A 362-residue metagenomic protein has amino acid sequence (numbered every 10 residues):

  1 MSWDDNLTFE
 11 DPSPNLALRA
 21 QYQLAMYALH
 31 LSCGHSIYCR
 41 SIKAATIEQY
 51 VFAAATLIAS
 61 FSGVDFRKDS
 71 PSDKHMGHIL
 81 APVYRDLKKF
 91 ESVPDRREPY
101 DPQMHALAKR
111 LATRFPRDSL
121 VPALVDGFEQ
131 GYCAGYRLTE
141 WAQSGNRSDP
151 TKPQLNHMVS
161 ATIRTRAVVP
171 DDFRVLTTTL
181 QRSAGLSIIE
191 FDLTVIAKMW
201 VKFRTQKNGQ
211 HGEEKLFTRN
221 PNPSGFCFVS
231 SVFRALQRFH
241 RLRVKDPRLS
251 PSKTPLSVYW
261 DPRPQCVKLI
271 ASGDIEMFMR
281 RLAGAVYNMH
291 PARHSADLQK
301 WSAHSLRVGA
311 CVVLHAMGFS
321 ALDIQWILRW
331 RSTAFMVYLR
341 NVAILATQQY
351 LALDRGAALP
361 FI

Functional and structural regions predicted by a protein language model:
M1-I362: Extended, non-catalytic subsegments within catalytic or DNA/protein-binding/adaptor domains
